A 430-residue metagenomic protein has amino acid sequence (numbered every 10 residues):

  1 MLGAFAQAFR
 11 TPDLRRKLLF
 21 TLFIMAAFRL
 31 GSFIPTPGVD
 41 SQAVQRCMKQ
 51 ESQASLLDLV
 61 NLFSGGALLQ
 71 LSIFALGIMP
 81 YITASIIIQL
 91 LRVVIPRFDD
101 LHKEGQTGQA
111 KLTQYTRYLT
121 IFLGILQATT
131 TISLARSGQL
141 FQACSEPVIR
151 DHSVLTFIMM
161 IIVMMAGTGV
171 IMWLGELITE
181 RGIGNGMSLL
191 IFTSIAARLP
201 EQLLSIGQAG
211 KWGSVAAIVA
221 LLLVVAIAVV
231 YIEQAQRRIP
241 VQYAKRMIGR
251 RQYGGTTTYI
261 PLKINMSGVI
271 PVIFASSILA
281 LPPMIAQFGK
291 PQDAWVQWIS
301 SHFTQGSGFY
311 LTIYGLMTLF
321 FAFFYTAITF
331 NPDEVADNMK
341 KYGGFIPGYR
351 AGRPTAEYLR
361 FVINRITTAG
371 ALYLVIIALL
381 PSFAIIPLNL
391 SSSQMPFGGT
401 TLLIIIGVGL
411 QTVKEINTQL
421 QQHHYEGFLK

Functional and structural regions predicted by a protein language model:
M1-H102, Q106-K430: N-terminal cationic and glycine-rich segments that engage phosphates or anionic surfaces
